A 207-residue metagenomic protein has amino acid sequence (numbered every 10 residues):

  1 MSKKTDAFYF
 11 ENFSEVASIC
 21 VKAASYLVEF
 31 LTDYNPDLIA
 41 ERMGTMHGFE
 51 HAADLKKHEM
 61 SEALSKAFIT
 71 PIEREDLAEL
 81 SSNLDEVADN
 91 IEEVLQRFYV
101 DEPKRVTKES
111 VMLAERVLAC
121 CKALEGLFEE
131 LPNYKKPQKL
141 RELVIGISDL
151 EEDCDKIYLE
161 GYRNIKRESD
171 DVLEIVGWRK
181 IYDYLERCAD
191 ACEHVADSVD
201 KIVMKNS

Functional and structural regions predicted by a protein language model:
M1-S207: Cytosolic, long alpha-helical scaffolding segments
